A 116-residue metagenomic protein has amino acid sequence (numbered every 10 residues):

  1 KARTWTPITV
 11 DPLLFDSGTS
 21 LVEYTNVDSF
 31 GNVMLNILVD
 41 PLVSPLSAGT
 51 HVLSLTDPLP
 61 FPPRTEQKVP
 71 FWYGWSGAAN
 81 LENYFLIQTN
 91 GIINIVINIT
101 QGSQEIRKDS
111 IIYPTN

Functional and structural regions predicted by a protein language model:
K1-G18, Y113-N116: Glycine-rich, low-complexity segments
K1-R3, R64, K68, R107: Surface-exposed charge patches in extracellular/virion surface proteins
A2, A48, A78-A79: A sequence-composition feature that detects small, non-aromatic residues
I8, V22-T25, L35-I37, F85 (+2 more regions): Hydrophobic beta-strand residues in large extracellular and virion-surface proteins
L14-Y73: Beta-rich globular "head" domains
K68-N116: Helix-rich interaction surfaces within compact, conserved domain-sized segments that mediate assembly or partner
